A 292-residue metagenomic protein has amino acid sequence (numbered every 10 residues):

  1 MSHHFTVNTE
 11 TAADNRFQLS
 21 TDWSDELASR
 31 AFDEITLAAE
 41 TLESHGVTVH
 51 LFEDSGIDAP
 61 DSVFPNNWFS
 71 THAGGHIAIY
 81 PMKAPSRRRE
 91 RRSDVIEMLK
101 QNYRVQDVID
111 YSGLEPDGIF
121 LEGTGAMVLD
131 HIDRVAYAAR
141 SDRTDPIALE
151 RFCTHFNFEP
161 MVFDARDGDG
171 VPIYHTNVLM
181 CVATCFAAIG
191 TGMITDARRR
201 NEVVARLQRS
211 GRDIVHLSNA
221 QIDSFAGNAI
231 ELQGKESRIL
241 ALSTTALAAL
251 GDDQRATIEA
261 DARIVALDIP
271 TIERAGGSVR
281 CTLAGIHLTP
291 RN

Functional and structural regions predicted by a protein language model:
M1-N292: The feature marks the mature, well-folded catalytic cores of soluble enzymes
